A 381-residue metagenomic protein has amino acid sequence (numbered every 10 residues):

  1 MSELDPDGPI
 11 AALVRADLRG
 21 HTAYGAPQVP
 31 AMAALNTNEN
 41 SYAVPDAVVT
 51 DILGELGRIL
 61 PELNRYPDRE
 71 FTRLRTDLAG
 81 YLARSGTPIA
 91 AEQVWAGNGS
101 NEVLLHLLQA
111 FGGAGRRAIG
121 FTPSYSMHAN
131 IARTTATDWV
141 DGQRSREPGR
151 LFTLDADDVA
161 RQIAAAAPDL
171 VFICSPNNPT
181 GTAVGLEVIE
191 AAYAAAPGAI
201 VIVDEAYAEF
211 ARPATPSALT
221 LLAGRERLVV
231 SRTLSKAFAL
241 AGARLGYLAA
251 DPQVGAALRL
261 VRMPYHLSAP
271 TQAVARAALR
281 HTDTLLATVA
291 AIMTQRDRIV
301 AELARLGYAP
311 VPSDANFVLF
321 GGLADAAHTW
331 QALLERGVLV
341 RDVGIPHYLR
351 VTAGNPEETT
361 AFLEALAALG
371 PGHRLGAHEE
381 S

Functional and structural regions predicted by a protein language model:
S2-G99, H106: N-terminal small-domain helix-loop-helix segment of the aminotransferase-like
E62-G198, Y207-G224, V229, T288: Conserved core of the PLP fold type I
R227-A304, Y308-V311: PLP-dependent aminotransferase class I/II
A250-V254, G322-D325, P356: Short loop segments at secondary-structure junctions
M293, A301-R336, L349, A353 (+1 more regions): Conserved PLP-binding catalytic core of the aspartate aminotransferase-like
A332-R336, R341-S381: PLP-dependent enzyme catalytic core of the Aspartate aminotransferase-like
